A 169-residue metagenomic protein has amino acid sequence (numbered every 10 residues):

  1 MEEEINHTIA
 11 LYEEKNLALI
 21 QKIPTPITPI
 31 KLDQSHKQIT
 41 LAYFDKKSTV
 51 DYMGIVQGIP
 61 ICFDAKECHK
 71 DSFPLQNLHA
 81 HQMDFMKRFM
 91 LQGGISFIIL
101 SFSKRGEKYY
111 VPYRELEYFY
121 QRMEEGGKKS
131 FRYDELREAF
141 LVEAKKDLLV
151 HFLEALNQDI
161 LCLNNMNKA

Functional and structural regions predicted by a protein language model:
M1-Y43: Acidic-basic catalytic patches of nuclease active cores, encompassing PD-(D/E)XK and other metal-cofactor nuclease
T8, I27-D33, T40, K47-V50 (+1 more regions): Non-catalytic C-terminal interaction segments of nucleic acid-processing enzymes
L32-Q38, D64-S72: Short, basic, glycine/proline-bearing loop/turn elements
I39, D45-T49, L78-M86: Short acidic (Asp/Glu) patches
D45-T49, V56-P60, L91-G93: Short connector loops at helix/strand junctions that flank enzyme active sites, especially segments positioning acidic
Y52-K70: Conserved catalytic cores of phosphodiester-cleaving nucleases, focusing on short active-site segments
K66-Q92: Mg2+/Mn2+-dependent nuclease catalytic core
K87-E117: Nucleic-acid nuclease catalytic cores
